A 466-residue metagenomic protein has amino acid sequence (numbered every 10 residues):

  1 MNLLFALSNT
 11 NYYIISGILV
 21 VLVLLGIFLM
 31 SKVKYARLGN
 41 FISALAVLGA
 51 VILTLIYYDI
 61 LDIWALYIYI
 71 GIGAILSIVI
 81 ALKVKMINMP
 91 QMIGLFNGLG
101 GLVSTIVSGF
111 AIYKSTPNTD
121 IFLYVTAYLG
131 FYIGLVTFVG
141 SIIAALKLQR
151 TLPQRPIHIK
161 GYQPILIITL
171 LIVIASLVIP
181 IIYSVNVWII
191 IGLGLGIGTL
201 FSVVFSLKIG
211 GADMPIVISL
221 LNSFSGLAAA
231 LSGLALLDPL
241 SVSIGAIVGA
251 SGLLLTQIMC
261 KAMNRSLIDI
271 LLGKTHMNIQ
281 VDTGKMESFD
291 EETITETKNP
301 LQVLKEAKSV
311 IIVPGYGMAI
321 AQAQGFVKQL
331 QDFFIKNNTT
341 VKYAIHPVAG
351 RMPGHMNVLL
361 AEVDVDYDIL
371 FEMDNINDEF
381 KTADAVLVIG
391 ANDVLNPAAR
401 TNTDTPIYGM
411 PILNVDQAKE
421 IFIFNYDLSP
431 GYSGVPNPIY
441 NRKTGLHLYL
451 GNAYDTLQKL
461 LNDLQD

Functional and structural regions predicted by a protein language model:
L7-V20, N40, Y57-I75, L123-F138 (+1 more regions): Structural signature of hydrophobic alpha-helical transmembrane segments
L22-Y35, I75-I93, S141-P156, F201-M214 (+1 more regions): C-terminal ends of transmembrane helices
R37-A46, L66-Y69, N88-G101, P156-I167 (+1 more regions): Cytoplasmic-side transmembrane-helix entry/capping segments in multi-pass membrane proteins
T54-Y67, V79-P90, I106-I121, S184: Transmembrane alpha-helix boundary signature
M86-Y162, S266-M277: Interhelical loops and loop-helix junctions of multi-pass membrane transporters/channels
F110-T119, I181-I189, K208-G211, I216 (+1 more regions): Transmembrane helix-loop junctions at the membrane interface of multipass transporters and ion channels
I247-A307: Membrane-interfacial segments at transmembrane helix termini in multi-pass membrane proteins
S288-D466: Structured cytosolic domains appended to multi-pass membrane proteins
